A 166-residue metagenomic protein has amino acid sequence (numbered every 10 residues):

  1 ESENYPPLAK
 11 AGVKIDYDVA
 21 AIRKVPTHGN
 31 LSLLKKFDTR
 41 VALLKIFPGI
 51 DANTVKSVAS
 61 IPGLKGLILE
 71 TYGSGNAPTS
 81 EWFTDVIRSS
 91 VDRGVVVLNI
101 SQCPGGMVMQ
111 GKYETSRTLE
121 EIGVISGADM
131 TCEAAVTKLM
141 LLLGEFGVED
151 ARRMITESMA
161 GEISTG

Functional and structural regions predicted by a protein language model:
E1-S74, T79, S158-G166: Accessory alpha-helical/coil subdomains and C-terminal extensions that flank or cap enzyme catalytic cores
T71-G166: C-terminal non-catalytic interaction/assembly regions of soluble proteins
